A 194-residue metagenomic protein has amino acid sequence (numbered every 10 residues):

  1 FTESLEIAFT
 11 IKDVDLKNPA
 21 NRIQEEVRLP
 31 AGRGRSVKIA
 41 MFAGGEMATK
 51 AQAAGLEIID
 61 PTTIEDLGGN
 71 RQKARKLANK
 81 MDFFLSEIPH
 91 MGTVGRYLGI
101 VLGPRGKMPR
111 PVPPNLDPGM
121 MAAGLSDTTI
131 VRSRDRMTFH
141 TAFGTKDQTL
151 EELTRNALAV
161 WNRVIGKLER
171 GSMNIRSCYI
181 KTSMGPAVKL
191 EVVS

Functional and structural regions predicted by a protein language model:
F1-M47, N70-R71: Translation machinery proteins
F1-S4, K167-S177: Flexible, glycine/charged-enriched surface loops at secondary-structure junctions
L29-G34, R75-N79, V131-R134, R170-M173 (+1 more regions): Solvent-exposed alpha-helices and their adjacent loops that cap or buttress functional pockets in soluble metabolic
A43, F143-T145, T182-M184, V192: Flexible glycine-/small-residue-rich
A51, G103, I180: Residue-level signature of catalytic and energy-coupling elements of molecular machines, predominantly ATP/GTP-dependent
Q52-E57: Glycine-rich phosphate-binding loops that contact phosphosugars or nucleotide phosphates
P61-K167: Long, charge-patterned amphipathic alpha-helical coiled-coil/hairpin "stalk" segments used as oligomerization
D135-H140, S183-K189: A structural signal for small-residue-enriched, beta-sheet-centric alpha/beta enzyme cores and oligomeric scaffold folds
